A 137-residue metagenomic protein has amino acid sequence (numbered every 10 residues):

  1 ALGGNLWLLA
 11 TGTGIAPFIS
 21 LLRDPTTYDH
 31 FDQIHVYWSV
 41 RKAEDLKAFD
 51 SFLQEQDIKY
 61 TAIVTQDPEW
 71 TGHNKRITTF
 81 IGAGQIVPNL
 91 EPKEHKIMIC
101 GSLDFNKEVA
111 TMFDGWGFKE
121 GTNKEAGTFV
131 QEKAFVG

Functional and structural regions predicted by a protein language model:
A1-N5, E91-K93: Short helix-loop-beta connector
G3-G4, T26-I34: Conserved S-adenosyl-L-methionine
L6-L9, M98: Conserved beta-strand elements of the Class I
T11-A16: Ser/Thr-glycine-rich phosphate-binding loops at phosphate-binding pockets of nucleotides, nucleotide cofactors
P17-T27: Histidine-anchored nucleotide/phosphate-binding helix
H35-G137: Reductase modules of NAD(P)H-dependent flavoproteins
